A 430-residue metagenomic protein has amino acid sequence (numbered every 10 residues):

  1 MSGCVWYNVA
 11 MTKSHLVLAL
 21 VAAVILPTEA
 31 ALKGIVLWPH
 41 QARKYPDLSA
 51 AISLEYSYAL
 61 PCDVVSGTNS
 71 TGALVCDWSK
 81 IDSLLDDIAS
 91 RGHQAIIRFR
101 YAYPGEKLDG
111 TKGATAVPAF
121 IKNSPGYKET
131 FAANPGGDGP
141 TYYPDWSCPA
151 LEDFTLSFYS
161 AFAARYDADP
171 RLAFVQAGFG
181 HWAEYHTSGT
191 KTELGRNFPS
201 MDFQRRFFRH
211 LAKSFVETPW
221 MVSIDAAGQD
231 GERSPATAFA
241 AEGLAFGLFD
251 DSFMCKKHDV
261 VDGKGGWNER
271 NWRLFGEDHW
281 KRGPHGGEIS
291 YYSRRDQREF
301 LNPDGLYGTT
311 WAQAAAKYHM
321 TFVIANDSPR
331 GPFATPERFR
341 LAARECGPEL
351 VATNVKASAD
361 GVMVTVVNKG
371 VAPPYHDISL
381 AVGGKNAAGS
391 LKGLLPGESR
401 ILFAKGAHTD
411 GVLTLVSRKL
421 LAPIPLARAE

Functional and structural regions predicted by a protein language model:
H15-A23: Sec-dependent N-terminal signal peptides
L26-A150, L274, D278-A316, M320-A334: N-terminal substrate-binding region of glycoside hydrolase catalytic domains
A31-K44, A89-R91, Q176-E184, S188-P329: Catalytic-core regions of glycoside hydrolase
E55, I88, F162, V175 (+1 more regions): Conserved, mostly hydrophobic/aromatic
E129-L151, F158-G195: Active-site groove signature of glycoside hydrolases
R344-E430: Extracellular/luminal regions of secreted and cell-surface proteins that mediate adhesion/ECM remodeling
